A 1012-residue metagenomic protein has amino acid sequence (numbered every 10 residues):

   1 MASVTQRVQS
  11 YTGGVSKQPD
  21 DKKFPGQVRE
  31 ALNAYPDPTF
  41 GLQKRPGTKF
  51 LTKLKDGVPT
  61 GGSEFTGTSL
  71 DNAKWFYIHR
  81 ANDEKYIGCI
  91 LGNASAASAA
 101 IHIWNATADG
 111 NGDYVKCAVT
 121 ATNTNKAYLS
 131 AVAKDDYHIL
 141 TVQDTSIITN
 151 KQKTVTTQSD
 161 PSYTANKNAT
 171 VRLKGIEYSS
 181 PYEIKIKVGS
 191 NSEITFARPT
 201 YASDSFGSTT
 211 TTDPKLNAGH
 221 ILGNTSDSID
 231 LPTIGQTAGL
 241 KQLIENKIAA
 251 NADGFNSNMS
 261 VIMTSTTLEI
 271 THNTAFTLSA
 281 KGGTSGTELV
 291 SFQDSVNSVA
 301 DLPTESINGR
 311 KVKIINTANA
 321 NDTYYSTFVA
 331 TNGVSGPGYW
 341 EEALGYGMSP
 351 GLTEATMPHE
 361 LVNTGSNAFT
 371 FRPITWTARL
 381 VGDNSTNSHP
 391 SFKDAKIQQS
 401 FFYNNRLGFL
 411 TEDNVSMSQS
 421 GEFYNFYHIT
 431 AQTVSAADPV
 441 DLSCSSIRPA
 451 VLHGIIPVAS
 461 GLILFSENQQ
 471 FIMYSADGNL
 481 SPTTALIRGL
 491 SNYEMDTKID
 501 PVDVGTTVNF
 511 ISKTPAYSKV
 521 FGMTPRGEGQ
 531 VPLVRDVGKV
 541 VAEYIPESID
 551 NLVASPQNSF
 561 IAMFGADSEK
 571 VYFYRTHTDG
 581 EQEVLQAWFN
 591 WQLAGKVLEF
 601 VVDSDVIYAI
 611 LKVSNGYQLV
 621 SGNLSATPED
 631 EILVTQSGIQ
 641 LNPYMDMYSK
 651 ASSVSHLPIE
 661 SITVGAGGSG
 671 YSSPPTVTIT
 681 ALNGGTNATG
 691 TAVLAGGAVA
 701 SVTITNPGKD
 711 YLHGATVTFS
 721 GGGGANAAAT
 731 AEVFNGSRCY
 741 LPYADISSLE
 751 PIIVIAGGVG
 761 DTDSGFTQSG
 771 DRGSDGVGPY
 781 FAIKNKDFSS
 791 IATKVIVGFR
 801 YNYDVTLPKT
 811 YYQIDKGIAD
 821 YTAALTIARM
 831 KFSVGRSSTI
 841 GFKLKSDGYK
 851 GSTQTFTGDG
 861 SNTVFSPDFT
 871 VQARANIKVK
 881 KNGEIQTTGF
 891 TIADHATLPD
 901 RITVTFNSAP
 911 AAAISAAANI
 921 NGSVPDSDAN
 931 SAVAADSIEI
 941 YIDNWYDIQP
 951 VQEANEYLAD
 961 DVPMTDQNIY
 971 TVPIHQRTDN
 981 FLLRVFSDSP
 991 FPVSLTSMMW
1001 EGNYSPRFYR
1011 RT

Functional and structural regions predicted by a protein language model:
M1-T107, T304-V451, S512-P532, K845-G848: N-terminal beta-propeller domains
R7-A31, P36-G57, G67, D71-K74 (+5 more regions): Beta-sheet repeat architectures centered on beta-propellers
D21, R29-I139, G851-D943: N-terminal assembly/attachment segments of tailed bacteriophage virion structural proteins
G61-S69, T375-N405, L410-S559, M563-V602: Beta-propeller and closely related beta-pinwheel folds
Y114-S180, I184-G189, A197-Y201, T237-A238 (+8 more regions): Beta-strand-rich solenoidal segments
D136, T145, K151, A165-G175 (+2 more regions): Long, charge-dense tracts
F276, G283, G336-T353, S366-I374 (+8 more regions): Surface-exposed interaction regions enriched in Ser/Thr/Asp/Glu that occur as long low-complexity tracts or repetitive
H656-N735: Conserved, function-critical positions that sit in or immediately flank catalytic and ligand-binding motifs
